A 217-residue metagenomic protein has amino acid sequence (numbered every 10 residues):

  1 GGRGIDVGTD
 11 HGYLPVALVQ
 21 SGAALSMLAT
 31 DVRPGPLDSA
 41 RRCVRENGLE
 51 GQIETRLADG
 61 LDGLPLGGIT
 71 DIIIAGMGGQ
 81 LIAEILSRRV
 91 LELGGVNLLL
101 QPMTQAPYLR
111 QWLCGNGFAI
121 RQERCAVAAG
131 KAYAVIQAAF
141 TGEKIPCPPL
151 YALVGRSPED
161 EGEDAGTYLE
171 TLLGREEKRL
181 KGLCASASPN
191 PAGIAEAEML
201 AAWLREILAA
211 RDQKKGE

Functional and structural regions predicted by a protein language model:
G1-D10: Conserved class I S-adenosyl-L-methionine
D10, M77-Q80: Short glycine-rich anion-binding loops that position phosphate/pyrophosphate groups of nucleotides and phosphorylated
H11-A24: Conserved SAM-binding loop of SAM-dependent methyltransferases across substrates and taxa, primarily the Class I
G22-A23, R45-G51, L91-L93: Short helix-capping segments at alpha-helix termini
S26-D31: Conserved SAM-binding motif I beta-strand of class I
P34, D38-G67: S-adenosyl-L-methionine
D62-G63, G68, Q80-E217: Class I S-adenosyl-L-methionine
I69-G76: Short SAM/SAH-binding signature in class I
